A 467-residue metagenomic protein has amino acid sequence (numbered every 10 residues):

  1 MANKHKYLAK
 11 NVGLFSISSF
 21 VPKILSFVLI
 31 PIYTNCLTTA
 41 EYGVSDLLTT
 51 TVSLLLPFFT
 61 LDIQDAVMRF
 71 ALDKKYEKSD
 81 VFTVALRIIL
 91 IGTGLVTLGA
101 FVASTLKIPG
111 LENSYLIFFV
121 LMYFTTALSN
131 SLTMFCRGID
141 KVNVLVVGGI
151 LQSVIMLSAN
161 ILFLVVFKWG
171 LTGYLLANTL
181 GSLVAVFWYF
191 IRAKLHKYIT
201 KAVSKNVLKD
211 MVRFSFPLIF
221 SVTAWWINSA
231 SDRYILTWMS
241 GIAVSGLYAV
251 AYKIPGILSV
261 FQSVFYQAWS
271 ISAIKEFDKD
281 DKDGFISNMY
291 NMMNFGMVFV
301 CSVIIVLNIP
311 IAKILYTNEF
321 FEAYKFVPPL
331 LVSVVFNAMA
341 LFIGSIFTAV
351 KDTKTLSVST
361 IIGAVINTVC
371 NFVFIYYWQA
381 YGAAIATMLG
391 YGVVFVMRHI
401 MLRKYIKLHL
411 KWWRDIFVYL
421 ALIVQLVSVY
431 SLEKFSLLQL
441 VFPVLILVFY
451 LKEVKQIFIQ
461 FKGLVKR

Functional and structural regions predicted by a protein language model:
M1-K4, L8, I117, N143 (+5 more regions): Interhelical loop/hinge segments that connect adjacent transmembrane helices in multipass membrane
M1-L25, Y76-S79, T83, N143 (+3 more regions): N-terminal membrane topogenesis motif
A2, L408, V427-R467: Membrane-proximal transmembrane or re-entrant/amphipathic helices at the cytosolic face
H5-Q64, T97, F101, Q152-L157 (+4 more regions): Signature of the first transmembrane helix
K10-P22, L47-L48, P57-S104, S114 (+1 more regions): Membrane-water interface segments that mark the loop-to-transmembrane alpha-helix transition
N11-S26, Q152, Y174-Y189, A193 (+3 more regions): Transmembrane helical elements of multi-pass membrane transporters/channels
F70-I88, L247-T360: Specific pore-lining/lateral-gate transmembrane helices of multi-pass inner-membrane transport and insertion machines
I117, V146-L195, I362-I366, A380-M401: Hydrophobic alpha-helical transmembrane segments
